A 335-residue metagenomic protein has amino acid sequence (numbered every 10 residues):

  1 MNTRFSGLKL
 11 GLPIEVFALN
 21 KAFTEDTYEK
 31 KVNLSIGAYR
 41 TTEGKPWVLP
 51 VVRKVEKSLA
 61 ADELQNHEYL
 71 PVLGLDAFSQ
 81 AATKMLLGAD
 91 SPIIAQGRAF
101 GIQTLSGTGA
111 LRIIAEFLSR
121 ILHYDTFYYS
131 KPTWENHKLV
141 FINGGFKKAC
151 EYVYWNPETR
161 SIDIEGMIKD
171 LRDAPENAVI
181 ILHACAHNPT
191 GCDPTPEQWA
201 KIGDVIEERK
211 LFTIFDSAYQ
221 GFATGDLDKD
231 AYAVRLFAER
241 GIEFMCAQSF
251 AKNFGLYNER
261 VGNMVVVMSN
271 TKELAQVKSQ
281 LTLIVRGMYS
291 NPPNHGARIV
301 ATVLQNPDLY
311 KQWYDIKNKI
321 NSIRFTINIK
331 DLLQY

Functional and structural regions predicted by a protein language model:
N2-L75, Q80-G88, P293, A297: N-terminal "arm"/small-domain region of PLP-dependent enzymes with the aminotransferase-like
L34, K148-A149, T213, F244: Hydrophobic beta-strand scaffold residues
S35, H183, Q248: Short beta-strand segments
R40-K45, P189-T190, G255-L256: Short catalytic/ligand-binding loop motif for oxyanion handling, primarily in non-cytosolic enzymes, centered on
R53-K210, Q220-V234, E239: Conserved core of the PLP fold type I
A81, E239-K317: Conserved core segment of the aminotransferase class I/II
S217: Walker B catalytic acidic pair
Q312-Y335: Conserved PLP-binding catalytic core of the aspartate aminotransferase-like
